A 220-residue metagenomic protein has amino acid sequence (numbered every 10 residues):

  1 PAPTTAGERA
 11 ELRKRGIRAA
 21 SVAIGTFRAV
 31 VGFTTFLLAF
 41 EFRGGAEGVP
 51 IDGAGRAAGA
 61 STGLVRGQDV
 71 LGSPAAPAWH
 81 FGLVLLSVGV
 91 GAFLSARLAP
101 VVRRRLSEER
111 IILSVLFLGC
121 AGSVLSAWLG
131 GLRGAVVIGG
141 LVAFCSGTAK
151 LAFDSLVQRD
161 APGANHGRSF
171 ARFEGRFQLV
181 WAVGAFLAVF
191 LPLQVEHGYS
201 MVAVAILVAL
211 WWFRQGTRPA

Functional and structural regions predicted by a protein language model:
R9-L94: A single, central transmembrane helix in multi-pass transporters
A19-T35, V88-P100, V115, I138-V189: Substrate-agnostic recognition of the 12-TM MFS/MFS-like secondary transporter fold
F42, V102-R103, F190-L193: Interfacial helix-cap and linker-helix signal at transmembrane-aqueous boundaries of multi-pass secondary transporters
R110-V124, A203: Structural signature of the two symmetry-related core transmembrane helices
G122-A127, V142, F213: MFS-fold secondary transporters
A127-G139: Helix-loop junctions at membrane interfaces in 12-TM secondary transporters
M201-A220: Multi-pass alpha-helical transporter architecture, strongest for 12-TM Major Facilitator/SLC carriers used
